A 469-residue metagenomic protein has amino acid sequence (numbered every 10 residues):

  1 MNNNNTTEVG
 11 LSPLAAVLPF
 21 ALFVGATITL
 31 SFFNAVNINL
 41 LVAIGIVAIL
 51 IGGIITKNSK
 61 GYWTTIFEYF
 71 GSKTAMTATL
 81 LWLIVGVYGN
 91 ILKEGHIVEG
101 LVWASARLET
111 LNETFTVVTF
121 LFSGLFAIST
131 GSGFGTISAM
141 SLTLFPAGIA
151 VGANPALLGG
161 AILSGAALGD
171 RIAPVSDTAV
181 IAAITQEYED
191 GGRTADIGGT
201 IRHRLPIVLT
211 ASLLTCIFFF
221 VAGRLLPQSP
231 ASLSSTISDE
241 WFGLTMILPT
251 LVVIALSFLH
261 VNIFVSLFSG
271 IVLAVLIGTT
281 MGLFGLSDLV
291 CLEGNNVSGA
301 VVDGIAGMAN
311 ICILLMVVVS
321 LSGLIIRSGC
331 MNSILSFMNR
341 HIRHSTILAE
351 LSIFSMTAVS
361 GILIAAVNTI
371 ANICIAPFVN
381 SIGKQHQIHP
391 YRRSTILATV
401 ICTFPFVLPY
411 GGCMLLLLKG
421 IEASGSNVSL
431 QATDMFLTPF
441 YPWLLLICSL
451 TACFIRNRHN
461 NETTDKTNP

Functional and structural regions predicted by a protein language model:
P13-A26, V36-K57, A78-V85, V117 (+5 more regions): Hydrophobic mid-bilayer segments of alpha-helices in multi-pass membrane transport proteins, especially secondary
V42, W63-E99, L292-N332, L351-F354 (+1 more regions): Core transmembrane alpha-helical segments of multi-pass membrane transporters/permeases
N58-S59, G71-A75, G152-A156, I181-I201 (+5 more regions): Juxtamembrane helix-boundary/capping and inter-helix hinge elements in multi-pass membrane proteins
S72-A78, W103-L121, I149-L158, D239-L248 (+4 more regions): Membrane-interfacial loop-to-helix junctions in multi-pass transporters
M76-T77, G89-E99, F126-A139, A167-D177 (+4 more regions): Short helix-coil transition sites and intra-membrane helix breaks within transmembrane domains of multi-pass
T79-V87, L111-T143, M338-N380, L397: Hydrophobic alpha-helical transmembrane segments of multi-pass integral membrane proteins, predominantly secondary
E113-F126, G152-G169, L348-G361, H386-F406 (+1 more regions): Alpha-helical transmembrane segments of multi-pass membrane proteins
S164-A167, R171-T236, F406-P469: Juxtamembrane and boundary regions of transmembrane helices in multi-pass small-molecule transporters and channels
